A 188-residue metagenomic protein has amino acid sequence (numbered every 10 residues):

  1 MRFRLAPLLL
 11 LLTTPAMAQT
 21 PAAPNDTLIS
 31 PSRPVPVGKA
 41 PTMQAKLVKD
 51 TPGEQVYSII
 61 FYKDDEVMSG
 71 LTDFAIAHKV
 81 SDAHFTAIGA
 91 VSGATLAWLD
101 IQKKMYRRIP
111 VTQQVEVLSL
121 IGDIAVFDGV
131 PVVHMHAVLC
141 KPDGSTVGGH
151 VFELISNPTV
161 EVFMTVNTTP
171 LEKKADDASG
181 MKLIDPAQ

Functional and structural regions predicted by a protein language model:
M1-R2: N-terminal secretory signal peptides that target proteins for export/translocation
L5-T13: Sec-dependent N-terminal signal peptides
T13-T14, D82: Hydrophobic alpha-helical elements and their junctions with loops/disorder across both membrane and soluble proteins
A16-A18: Boundary at the C-terminal end of the N-terminal hydrophobic targeting segment
T20-I76, D82-T86, S92-V133, V138-Q188: N-terminal intrinsically disordered, cationic/polar leader segments that include organellar targeting peptides
